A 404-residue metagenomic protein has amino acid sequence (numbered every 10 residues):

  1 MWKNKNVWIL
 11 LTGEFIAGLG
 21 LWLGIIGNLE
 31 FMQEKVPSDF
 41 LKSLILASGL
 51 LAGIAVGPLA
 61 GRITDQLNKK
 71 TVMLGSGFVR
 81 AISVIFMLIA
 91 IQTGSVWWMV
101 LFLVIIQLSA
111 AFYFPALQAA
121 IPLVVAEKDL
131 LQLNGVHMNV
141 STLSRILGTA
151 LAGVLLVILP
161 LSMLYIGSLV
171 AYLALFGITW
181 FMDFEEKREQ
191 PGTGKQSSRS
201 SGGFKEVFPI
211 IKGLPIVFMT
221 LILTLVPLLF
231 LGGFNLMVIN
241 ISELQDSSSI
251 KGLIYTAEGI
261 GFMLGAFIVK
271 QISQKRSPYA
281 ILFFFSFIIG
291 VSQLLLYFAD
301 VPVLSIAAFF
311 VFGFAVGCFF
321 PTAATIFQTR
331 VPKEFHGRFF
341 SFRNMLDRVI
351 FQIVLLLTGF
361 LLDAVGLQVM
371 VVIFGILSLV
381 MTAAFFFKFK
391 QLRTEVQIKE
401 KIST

Functional and structural regions predicted by a protein language model:
M1-V7, E185-I222: Juxtamembrane intracellular "pre-TM" segments in multi-pass secondary transporters
W8-I25, G49-R62, N68-I82, W98-L156 (+5 more regions): Substrate-agnostic recognition of the 12-TM MFS/MFS-like secondary transporter fold
L23, G27, L159-I166, G203-F267: A single, central transmembrane helix in multi-pass transporters
G27-G53: Extracellular/periplasmic helix-loop-helix junction of adjacent transmembrane segments in MFS-like secondary
Q33, F86-A90, I106, I178-T179 (+3 more regions): MFS-fold secondary transporters
I45-G49, A55-L59, Q66, K70-V72 (+3 more regions): C-terminal transmembrane bundle of multi-pass solute transporters/carriers
I89-F102, Y297-A308: Helix-loop junctions at membrane interfaces in 12-TM secondary transporters
V96-V100, Q107, Q132-E189, G252 (+3 more regions): Hydrophobic alpha-helical transmembrane segments
